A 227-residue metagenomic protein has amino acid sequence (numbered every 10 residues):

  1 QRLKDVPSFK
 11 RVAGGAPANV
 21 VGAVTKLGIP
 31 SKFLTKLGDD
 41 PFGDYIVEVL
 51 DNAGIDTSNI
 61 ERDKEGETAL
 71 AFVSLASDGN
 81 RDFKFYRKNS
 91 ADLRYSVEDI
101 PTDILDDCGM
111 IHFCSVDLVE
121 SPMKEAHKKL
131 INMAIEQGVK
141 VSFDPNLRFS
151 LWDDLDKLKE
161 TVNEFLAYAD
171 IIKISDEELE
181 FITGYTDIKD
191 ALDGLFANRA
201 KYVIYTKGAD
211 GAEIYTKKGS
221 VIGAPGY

Functional and structural regions predicted by a protein language model:
Q1-D56: Glycine-rich phosphate/adenosyl-contacting loop at the front of the ribokinase-like
P30, K140, I171, K201-Y202: Proline-centered loop/turn at the N-terminus of a beta-strand
L37-G38, S58-G66, I204-K207: Beta-strand->loop->alpha-helix junctions that form or flank phosphate-binding loops in nucleotide-handling enzymes
L70-S74, G211-I214: Short beta-strand scaffold segments in enzyme catalytic cores
S74-E125: Conserved phosphate-binding/catalytic loop of the ribokinase/pfkB sugar-kinase fold
M110, V116-G194, D210-A212: Conserved beta-alpha-beta core of the PfkB/ribokinase-like small-molecule kinase fold
N132-M133, I188-Y227: Conserved phosphate-binding/catalytic region of the ribokinase-like
